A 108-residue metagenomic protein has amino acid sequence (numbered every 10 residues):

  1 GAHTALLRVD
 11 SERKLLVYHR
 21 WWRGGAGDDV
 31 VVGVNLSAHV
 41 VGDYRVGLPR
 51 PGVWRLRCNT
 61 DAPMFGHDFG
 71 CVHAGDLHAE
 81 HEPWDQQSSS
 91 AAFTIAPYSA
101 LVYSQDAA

Functional and structural regions predicted by a protein language model:
G1-A108: Carbohydrate-interacting/catalytic domains
